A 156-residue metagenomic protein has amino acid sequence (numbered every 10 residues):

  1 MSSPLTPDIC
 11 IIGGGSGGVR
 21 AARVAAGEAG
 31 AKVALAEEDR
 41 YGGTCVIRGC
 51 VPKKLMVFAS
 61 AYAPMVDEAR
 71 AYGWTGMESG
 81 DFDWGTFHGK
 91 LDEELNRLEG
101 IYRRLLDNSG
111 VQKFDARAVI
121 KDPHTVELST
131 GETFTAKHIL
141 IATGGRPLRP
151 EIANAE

Functional and structural regions predicted by a protein language model:
S3-G17: Beta1/beta-strand and adjacent pyrophosphate-binding region of the FAD-binding site in flavoprotein oxidoreductases
P4-T6, V24, E28-A31, A36-E156: Glycine-rich flavin
G17-V24: Short glycine/serine/threonine-rich phosphate/pyrophosphate-binding segments that cradle anionic phosphate groups
